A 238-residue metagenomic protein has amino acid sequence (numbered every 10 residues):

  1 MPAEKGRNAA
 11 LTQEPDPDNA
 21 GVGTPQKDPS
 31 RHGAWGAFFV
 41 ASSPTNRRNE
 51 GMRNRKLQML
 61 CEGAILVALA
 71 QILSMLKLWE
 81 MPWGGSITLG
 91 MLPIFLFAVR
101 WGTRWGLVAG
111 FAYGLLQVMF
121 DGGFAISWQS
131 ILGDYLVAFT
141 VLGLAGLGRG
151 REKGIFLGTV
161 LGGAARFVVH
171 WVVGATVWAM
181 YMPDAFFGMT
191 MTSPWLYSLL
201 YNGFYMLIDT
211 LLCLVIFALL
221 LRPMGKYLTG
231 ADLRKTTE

Functional and structural regions predicted by a protein language model:
K5-S43: Positively charged N-terminal leader segments that act as targeting/secretion signals
R47-V67, F156, S193-E238: Alpha-helical transmembrane segments and their cytosolic interface
R48, M52-R100, R104-V108: Hydrophobic transmembrane alpha-helices
K56-M59, T103-V108, S127, R151-F156 (+1 more regions): Membrane-helix interface segments
V67, Q71-M75, L142, R166-F167 (+4 more regions): Transmembrane alpha-helical segments of multi-pass membrane transport proteins and ion-pumping complexes
I72-S86, A112-L147, L157, W171 (+2 more regions): Interfacial aromatic-anchored transmembrane helix boundaries in multi-pass membrane proteins
V99-W101, L144-G150, L220-L228: Structural signal for the C-terminal ends of transmembrane alpha-helices and the immediately following loop
G150-V168: Internal alpha-helical transmembrane segments of multi-pass membrane proteins
